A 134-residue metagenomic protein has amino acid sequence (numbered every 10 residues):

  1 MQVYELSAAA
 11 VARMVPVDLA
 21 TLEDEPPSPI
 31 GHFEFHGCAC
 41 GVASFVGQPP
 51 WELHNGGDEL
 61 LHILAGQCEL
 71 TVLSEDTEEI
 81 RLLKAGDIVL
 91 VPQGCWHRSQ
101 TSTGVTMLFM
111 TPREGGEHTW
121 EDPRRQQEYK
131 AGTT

Functional and structural regions predicted by a protein language model:
M1-A43, A131-T134: A short, N-terminal "cap"/entry segment at the start of jelly-roll beta-barrel domains of the cupin/DSBH fold
Q2-V15, R98, S102-T134: Double-stranded beta-helix
A39-G56: Conserved short histidine dyad/triad with adjacent acidic residue
G47, G56-E75: Glycine- and acidic-residue-biased ligand/ion/polar-headgroup-sensing regions
P50, I88-R98, G115-G116: Histidine-centered metal-chelating micro-motifs
W51-H54, D58-I63, I80-R81, S99: His/acidic/aromatic-lined binding-pocket segments of jelly-roll/cupin-type domains and related regulatory beta-sandwich
L64-A65, K84-A85, T103: A cytosolic small-molecule/anion-sensing beta-strand core signal
E75-Q93: Short acidic-glycine-tyrosine-enriched beta hairpin
